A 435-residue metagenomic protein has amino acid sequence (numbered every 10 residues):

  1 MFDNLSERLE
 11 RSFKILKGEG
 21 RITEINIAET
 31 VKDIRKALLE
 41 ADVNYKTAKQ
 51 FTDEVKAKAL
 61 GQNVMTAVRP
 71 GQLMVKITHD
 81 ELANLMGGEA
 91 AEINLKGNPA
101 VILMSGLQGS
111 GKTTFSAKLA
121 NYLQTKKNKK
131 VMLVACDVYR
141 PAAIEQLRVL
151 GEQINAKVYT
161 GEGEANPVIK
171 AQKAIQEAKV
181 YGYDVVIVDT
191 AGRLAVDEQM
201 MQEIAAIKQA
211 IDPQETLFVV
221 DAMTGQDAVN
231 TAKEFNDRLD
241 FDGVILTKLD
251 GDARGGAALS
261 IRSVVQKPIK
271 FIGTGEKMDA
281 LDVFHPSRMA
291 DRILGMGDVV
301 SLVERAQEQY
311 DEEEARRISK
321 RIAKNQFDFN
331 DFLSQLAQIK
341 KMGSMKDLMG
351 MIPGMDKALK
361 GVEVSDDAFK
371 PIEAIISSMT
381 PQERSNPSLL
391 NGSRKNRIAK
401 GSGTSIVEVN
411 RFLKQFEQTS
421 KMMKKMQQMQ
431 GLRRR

Functional and structural regions predicted by a protein language model:
F2-E19, R288-R435: Long amphipathic alpha-helical segments used for membrane anchoring, targeting, substrate engagement, or oligomerization
R8-C136, A143-E164, A171-T190: Primarily NTPase-proximal linker/entry elements flanking Walker-type ATP/GTP-binding cores
L16, D42, T78, L107 (+9 more regions): Residue-level signature of catalytic and energy-coupling elements of molecular machines, predominantly ATP/GTP-dependent
E19, N26, T66, E92-K96 (+15 more regions): Replace "in large, NTP-powered and nucleic-acid-processing enzymes" with "in large, NTP-powered factors and other
L39-E40, A57-L60, A83, G87 (+7 more regions): Generic secondary-structure signature for well-ordered alpha-helical cores
K127-M132, I154-V158, D184-V186, I211-T216 (+2 more regions): Short, surface-exposed connector motifs at secondary-structure boundaries
G161-N166, V220-T224: Conserved helicase motor
A171-I175, Y183, A195, Q199-Q209 (+1 more regions): Conserved phosphate-handling catalytic cores of large alpha/beta enzymes
